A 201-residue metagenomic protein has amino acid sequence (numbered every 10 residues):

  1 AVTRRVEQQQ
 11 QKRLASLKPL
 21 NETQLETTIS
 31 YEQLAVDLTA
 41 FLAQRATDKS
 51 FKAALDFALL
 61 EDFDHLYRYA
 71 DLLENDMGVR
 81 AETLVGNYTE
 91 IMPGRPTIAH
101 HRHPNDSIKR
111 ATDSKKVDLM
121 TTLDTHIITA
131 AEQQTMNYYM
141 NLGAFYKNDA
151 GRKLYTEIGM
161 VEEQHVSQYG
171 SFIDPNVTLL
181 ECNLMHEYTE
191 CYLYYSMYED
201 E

Functional and structural regions predicted by a protein language model:
A1-E201: Non-heme di-metal
